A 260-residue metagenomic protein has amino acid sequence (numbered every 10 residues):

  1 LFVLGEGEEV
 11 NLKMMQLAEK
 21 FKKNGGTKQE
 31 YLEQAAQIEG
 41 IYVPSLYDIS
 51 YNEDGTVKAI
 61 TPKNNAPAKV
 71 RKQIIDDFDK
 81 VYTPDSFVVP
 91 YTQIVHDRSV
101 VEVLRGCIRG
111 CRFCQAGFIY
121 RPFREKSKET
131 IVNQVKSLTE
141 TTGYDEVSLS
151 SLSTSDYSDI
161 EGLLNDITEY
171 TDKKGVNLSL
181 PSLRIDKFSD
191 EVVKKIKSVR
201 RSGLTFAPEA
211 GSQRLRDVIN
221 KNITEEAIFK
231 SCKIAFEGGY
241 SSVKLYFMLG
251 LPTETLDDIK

Functional and structural regions predicted by a protein language model:
L1-P62: Glycine-rich beta-alpha loop elements in corrinoid/cobalamin-binding modules across cobalamin-dependent enzymes
L4-G5, P44, G117, S150 (+2 more regions): Conserved residues at the C-terminal ends of beta-strands
M14-A18, K22, S45, C111 (+3 more regions): A generic secondary-structure signal for well-formed alpha-helical elements
E33, P90-Q93, V103-L104, K194-S198 (+1 more regions): Replace "in large, NTP-powered and nucleic-acid-processing enzymes" with "in large, NTP-powered factors and other
I41, C107, C111, I131 (+2 more regions): Conserved hydrophobic/aromatic pocket- or pore-lining residues that grip, position, or stack substrates in active sites
P44, S50-V100: N-terminal [4Fe-4S]-dependent radical SAM core
Q93-E129: Canonical Radical SAM [4Fe-4S] cluster-binding loop centered on the CxxxCxxC motif and its immediate flanking residues
S137-K244, M248-K260: Conserved SAM/AdoMet-binding glycine-rich loop
